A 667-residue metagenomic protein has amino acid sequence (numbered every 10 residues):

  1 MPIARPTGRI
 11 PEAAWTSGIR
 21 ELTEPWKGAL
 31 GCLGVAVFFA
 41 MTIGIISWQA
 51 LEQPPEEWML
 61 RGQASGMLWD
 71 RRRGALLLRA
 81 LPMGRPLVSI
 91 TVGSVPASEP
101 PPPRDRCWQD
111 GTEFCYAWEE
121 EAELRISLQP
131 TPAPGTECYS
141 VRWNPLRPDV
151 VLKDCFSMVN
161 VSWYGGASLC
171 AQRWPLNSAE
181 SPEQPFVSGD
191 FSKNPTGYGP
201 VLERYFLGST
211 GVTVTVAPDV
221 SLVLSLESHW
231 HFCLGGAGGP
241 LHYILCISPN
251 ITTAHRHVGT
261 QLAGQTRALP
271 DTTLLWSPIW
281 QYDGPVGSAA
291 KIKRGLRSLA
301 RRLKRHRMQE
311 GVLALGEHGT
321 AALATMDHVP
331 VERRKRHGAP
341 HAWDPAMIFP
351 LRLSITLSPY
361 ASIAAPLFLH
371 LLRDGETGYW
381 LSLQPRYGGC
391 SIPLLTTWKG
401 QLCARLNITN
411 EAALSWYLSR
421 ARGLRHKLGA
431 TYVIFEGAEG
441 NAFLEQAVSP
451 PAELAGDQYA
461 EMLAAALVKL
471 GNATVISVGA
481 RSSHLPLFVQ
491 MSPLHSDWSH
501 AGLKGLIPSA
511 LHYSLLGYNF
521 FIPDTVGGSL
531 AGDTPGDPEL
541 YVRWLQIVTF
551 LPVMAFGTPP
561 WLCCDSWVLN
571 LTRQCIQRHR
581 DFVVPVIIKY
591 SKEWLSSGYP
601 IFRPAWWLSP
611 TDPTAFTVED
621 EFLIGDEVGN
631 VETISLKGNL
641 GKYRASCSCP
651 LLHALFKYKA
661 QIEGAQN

Functional and structural regions predicted by a protein language model:
M1-W26: Short, low-complexity, Lys/Arg-enriched N-terminal segments of secretory-pathway carbohydrate enzymes
K27-A36, R302, R307, F521 (+2 more regions): Carbohydrate-binding surfaces of carbohydrate-active enzymes
G31-W48: Hydrophobic membrane-insertion alpha-helices, especially the h-region of bacterial N-terminal signal peptides
A50-L274, I279, D283-A289, R294 (+3 more regions): Catalytic and substrate-binding clefts that recognize carbohydrates or anionic sugar/phosphate headgroups
E203-Y205, S509, T617-F622: Short, surface-exposed beta-strand/loop micro-motifs that present aromatic residues
V214-A217, V223-L226, L323, A364 (+4 more regions): Short helix/loop capping segments that flank catalytic or ligand/cofactor-binding pockets
R307-Q577, W606-P610, G625: Aromatic- and carboxylate-enriched substrate-binding clefts and catalytic-loop regions of carbohydrate-active enzymes
